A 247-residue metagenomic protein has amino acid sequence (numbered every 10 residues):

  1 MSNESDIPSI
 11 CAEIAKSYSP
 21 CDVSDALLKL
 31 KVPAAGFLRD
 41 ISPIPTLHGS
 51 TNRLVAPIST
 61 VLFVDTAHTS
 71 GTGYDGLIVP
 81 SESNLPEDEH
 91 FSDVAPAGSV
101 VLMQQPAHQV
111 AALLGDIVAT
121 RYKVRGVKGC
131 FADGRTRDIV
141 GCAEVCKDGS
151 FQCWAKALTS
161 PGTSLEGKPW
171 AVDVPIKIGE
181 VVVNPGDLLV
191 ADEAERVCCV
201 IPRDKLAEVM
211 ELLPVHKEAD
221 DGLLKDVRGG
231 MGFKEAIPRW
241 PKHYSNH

Functional and structural regions predicted by a protein language model:
M1-V94, V100, R228-M231, P238: Intrinsically disordered, low-complexity regions enriched in acidic/Ser/Thr/Pro/Gln residues
L27, Y122, D187-L189: Buried hydrophobic positions in well-ordered alpha/beta secondary-structure cores of metabolic enzymes
G36-R39, F63, L102-Q104, C130-G134 (+2 more regions): General beta-strand structural signal in soluble alpha/beta enzymes
V55-I58, P96-S99, R125-K128, K147-F151 (+3 more regions): Short coil/turn connectors at secondary-structure junctions
F91-D133: Extracellular/luminal Protease-associated
F131-L189: A contiguous pocket-lining binding segment that forms or flanks enzyme active sites
P185-R228: A hydrophobic, small-residue-rich beta->alpha segment in the mid-to-C-terminal subdomain of diverse proteins
A219-H247: Glycine- and charge-enriched low-complexity intrinsically disordered segments
